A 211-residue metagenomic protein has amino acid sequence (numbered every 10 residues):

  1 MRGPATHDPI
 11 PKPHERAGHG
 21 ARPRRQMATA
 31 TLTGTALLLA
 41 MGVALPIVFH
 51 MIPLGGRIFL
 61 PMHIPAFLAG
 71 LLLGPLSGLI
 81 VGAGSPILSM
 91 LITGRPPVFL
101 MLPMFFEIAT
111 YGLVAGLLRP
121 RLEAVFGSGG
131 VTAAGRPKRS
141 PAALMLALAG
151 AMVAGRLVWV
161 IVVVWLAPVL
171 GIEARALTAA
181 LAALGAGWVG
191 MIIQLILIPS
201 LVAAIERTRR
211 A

Functional and structural regions predicted by a protein language model:
M1-A211: Loop-helix junctions at membrane interfaces
